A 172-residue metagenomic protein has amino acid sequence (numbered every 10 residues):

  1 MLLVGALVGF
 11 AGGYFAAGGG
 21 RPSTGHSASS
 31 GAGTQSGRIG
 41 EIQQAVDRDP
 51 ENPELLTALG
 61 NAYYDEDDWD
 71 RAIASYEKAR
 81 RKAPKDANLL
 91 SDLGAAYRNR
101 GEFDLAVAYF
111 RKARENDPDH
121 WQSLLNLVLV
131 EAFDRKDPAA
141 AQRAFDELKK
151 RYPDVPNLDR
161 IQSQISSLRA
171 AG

Functional and structural regions predicted by a protein language model:
M1-Q44: Long, contiguous interaction/recruitment modules in multidomain scaffold/adaptor proteins
R48, K82-A83, N116-D117, D134 (+1 more regions): Structural marker of alpha-solenoid helical repeat scaffolds
L55, L89, A96, S123 (+1 more regions): TPR alpha-solenoid repeat register
A58, D92, N126-L127, I161-Q164: Canonical tetratricopeptide repeat
Y64, R98, A132-F133: Position-specific recognition of the canonical hydrophobic site in helix A of tetratricopeptide repeat
